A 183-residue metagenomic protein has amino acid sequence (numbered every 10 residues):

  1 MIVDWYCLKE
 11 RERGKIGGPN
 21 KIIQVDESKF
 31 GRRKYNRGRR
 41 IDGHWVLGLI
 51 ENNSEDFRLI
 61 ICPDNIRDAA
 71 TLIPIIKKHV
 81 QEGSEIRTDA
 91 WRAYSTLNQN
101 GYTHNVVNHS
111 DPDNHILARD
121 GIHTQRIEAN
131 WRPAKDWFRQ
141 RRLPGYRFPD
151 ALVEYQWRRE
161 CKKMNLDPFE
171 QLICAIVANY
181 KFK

Functional and structural regions predicted by a protein language model:
M1-K183: Residue-level recognition of single "structural anchor" positions that define or cap local secondary structure
